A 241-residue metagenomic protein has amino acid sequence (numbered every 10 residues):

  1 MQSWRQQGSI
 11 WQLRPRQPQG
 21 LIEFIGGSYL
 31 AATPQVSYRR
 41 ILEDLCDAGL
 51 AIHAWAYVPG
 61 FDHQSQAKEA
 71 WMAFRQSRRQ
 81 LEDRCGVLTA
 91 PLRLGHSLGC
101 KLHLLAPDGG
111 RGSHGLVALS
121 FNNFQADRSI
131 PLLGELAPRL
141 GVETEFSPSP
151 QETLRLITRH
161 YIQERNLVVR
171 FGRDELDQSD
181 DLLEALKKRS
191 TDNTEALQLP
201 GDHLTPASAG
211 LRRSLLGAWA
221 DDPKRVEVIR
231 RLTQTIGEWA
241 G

Functional and structural regions predicted by a protein language model:
Q2-P59: Short, surface-exposed "cap/lid" segments of acyl-processing enzymes
L13-R16, G115, Q125-A196: The feature captures the conserved acid-bearing segment of alpha/beta-hydrolase catalytic domains
F24-I25, L94, L119, V169: Short hydrophobic segments within beta-strands
S28-A31, P59-F61, G99, N122-A126 (+1 more regions): Short acidic, S/G/P-rich loop/turn micro-motifs used as interaction or catalytic elements
D62, Q66-W71: Short low-complexity, flexible loop/linker segments enriched in glycine and/or proline with clustered acidic
A70-R159: Serine-dependent carboxylesterase/thioesterase catalytic core of lipase-like alpha/beta-hydrolase/SGNH enzymes
R189-L215: Catalytic histidine neighborhood in serine/cysteine hydrolases with alpha/beta-hydrolase-type architecture
S208-G241: Catalytic active-site module of serine/aspartate enzymes centered on a nucleophile-bearing elbow/loop
